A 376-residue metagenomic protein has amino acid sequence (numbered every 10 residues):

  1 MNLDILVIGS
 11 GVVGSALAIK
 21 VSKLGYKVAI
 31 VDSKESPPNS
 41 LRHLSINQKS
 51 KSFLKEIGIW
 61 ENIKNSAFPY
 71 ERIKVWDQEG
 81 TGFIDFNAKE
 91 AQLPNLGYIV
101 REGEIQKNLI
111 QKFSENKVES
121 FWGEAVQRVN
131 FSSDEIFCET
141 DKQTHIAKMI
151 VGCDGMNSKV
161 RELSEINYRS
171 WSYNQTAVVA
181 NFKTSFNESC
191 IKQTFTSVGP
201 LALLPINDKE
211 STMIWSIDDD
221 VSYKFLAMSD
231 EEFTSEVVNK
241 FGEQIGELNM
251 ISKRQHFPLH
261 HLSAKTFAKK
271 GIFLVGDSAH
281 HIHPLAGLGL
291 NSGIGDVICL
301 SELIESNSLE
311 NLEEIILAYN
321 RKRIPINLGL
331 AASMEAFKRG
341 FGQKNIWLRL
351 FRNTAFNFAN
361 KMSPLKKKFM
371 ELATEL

Functional and structural regions predicted by a protein language model:
M1, F68-L163, W171-T176: Conserved N-terminal helical subregion
M1-G11: Beta1/beta-strand and adjacent pyrophosphate-binding region of the FAD-binding site in flavoprotein oxidoreductases
G14-S15: N-terminal Rossmann-fold NAD(P) dinucleotide-binding loop
S22-R42: Glycine-rich FAD pyrophosphate-binding loop
L41-D77: N-terminal FAD cofactor-binding segment of flavoenzymes
M149-G246, R254: Conserved FAD-binding catalytic core of PHBH/FMO-like flavoproteins
V221-Y223, A227-N311: FAD/FMN-dependent oxidoreductases across multiple families
E302-L376: C-terminal helical "tail/cap" subdomain of flavin- and related membrane-associated enzymes
